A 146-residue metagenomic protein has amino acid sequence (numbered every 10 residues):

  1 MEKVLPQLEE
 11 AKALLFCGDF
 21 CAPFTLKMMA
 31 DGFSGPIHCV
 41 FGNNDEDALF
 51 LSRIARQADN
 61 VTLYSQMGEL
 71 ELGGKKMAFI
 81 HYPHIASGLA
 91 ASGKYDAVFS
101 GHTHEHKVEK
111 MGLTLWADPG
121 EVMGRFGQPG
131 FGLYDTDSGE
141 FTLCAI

Functional and structural regions predicted by a protein language model:
M1, L63-S65, L72, G112 (+1 more regions): Short, solvent-exposed coil/turn segments
M1-P36, E46-N60, P129-G130, S138: N-terminal active-site segment of His-dependent metallophosphoesterases
K3-P6, K27-M28, M67-G68, I85-L89 (+1 more regions): Short, flexible, glycine/charge-rich loop motifs used to bind or transfer phosphoryl groups or to couple energy/partner
Q7-E10, L72, S92-K94: Glycine-rich phosphate-binding loop signature in dinucleotide/nucleotide-binding domains
G18, F41, G120: Short beta->alpha connector loops at strand-helix junctions that form conserved, small/polar/Pro-enriched
C21, N44-D45, H84, H104: Short, glycine/serine-rich, charged loops/turns that create anion-binding and catalytic segments at active sites
P36-H38, K76-A78, Y82-C144: Conserved beta-sheet core of the metallophosphoesterase superfamily
P36-I80: Helix-adjacent hinge/juxtasegments
